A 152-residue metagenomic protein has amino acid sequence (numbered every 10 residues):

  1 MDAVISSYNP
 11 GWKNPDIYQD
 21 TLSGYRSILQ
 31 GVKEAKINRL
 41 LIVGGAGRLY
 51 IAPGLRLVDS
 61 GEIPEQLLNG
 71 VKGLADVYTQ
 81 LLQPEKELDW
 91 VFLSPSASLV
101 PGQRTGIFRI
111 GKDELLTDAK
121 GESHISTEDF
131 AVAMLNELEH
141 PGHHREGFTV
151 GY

Functional and structural regions predicted by a protein language model:
M1-I37, G142: NAD(P)H-binding glycine-rich loop region in Rossmannoid oxidoreductase-like domains and their noncatalytic homologs
Y8, L41-G44: Active-site beta-alpha turn of Rossmann-fold NAD(P)-dependent dehydrogenases/reductases
A35-R39, A46-Y152: Oxidoreductase cofactor-interface core, primarily capturing Rossmann-like NAD(P)-dependent enzymes
